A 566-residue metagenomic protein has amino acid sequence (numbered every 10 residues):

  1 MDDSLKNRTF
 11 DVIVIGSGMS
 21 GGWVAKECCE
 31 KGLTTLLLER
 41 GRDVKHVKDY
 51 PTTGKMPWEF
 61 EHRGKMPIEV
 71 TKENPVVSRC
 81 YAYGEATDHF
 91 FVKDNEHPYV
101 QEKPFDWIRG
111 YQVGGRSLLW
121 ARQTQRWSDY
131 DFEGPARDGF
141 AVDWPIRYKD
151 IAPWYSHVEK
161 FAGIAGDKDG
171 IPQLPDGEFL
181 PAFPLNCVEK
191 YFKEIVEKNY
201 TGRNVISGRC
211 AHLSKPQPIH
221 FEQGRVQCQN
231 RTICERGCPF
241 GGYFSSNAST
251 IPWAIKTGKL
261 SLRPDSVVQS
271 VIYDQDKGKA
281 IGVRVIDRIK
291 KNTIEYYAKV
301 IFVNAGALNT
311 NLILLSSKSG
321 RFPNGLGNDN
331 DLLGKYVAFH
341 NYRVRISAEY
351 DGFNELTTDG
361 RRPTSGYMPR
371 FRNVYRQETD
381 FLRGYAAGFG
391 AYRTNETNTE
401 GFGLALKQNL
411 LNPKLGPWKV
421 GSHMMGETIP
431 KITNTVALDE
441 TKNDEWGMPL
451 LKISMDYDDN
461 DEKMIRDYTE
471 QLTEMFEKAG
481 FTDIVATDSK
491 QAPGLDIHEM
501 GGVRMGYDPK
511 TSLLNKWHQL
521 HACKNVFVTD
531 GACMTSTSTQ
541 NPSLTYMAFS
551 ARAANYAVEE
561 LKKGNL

Functional and structural regions predicted by a protein language model:
M1-T9: A short, basic/flexible loop-to-alpha-helix module at the beginning of a structural domain
V12-L37: N-terminal Rossmann-like FAD-binding beta1-loop-alpha1 element of flavoenzymes
E30, T34, E39-E59, F240 (+7 more regions): Glycine-rich loop(s) and the adjacent beta-strand/alpha-helix scaffold that form part
H46-D49, A165-G177, T482-Q491, K563-L566: Short, glycine/acidic-rich hinge or "gate" loops at secondary-structure transitions that mediate conformational
E61-D106, Y111-Q112, L118-R126, D131 (+1 more regions): Conserved redox-cofactor binding core of oxidoreductases
D88-R116, W120, R126, W144-P145 (+5 more regions): FAD cofactor-binding and catalytic pocket of flavoenzymes
I206-S214, R231-C234, Q269-D276, G416-T428 (+3 more regions): A glycine-rich dinucleotide-binding beta-alpha-beta segment and adjacent secondary-structure elements that constitute
S536-A554: A conserved FAD-binding loop/helix module that cradles the flavin
